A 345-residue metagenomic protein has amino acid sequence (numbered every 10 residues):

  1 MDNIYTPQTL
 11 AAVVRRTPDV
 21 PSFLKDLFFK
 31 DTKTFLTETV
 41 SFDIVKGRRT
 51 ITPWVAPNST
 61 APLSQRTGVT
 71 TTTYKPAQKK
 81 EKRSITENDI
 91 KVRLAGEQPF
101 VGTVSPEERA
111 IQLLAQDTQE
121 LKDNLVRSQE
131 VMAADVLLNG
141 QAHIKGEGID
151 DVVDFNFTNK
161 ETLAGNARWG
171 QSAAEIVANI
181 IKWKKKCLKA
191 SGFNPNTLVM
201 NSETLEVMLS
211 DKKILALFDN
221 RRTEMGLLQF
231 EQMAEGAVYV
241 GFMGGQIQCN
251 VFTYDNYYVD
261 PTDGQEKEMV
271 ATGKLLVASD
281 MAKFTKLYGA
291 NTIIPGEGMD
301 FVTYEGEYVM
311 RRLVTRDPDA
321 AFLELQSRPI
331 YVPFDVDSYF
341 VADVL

Functional and structural regions predicted by a protein language model:
M1-S41, V332-L345: N-terminal alpha-helical "arm" segments
D26-L27, I181-K185, E307-Y308: Short alpha-helical segments and helix-capping/turn motifs at coil-helix boundaries
D31-P99: Assembly/oligomerization interface modules of large self-assembling protein complexes
T32-K33, C187-G192, T197, R312-T315 (+1 more regions): A general structural signal for short secondary-structure junctions and capping/turn motifs
V45, A95, N156-T158, A278-S279 (+2 more regions): A structural detector for beta-sheet-dominated domains
K79-N156, N179, K186-E203, D319-S327: Long, contiguous amphipathic alpha-helices that act as assembly "spine/axial" helices in icosahedral shell and virion
D150-L227: Extended, solvent-exposed, turn-rich assembly/linker loops in the middle of proteins
L215-L345: Sequence/fold signature of self-assembling virion shell proteins
